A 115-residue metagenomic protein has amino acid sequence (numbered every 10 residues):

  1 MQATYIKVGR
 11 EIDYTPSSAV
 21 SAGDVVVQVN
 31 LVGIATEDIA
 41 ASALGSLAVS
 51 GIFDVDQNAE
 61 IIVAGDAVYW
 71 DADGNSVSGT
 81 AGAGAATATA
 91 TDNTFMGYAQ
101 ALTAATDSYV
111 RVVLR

Functional and structural regions predicted by a protein language model:
M1-R115: Surface-exposed, low-hydrophobicity beta-strand/loop segments enriched in small/polar/acidic residues
